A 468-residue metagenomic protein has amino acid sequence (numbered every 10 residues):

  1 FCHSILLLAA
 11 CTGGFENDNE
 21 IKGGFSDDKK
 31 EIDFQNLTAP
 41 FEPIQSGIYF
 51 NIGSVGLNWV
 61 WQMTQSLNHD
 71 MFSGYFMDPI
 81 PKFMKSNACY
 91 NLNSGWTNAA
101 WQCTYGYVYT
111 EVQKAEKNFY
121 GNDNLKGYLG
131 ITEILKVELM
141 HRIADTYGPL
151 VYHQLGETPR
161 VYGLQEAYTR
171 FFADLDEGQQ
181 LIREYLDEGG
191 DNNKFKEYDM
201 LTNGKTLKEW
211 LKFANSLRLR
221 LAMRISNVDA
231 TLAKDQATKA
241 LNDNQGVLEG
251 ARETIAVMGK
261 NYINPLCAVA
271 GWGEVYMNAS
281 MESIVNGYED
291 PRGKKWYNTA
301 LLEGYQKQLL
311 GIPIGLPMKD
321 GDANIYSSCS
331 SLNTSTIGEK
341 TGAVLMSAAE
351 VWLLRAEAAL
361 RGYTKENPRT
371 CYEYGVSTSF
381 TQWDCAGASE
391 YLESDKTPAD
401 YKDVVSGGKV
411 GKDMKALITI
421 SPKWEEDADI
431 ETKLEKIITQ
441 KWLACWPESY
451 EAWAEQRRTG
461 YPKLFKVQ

Functional and structural regions predicted by a protein language model:
F1-A9: Sec-dependent bacterial lipoprotein signal peptides
C11-I21, F76, I80-S86, H141-V151 (+2 more regions): Short, compositionally biased low-complexity segments
C11-Y75, Q468: Membrane-proximal, proline-rich intrinsically disordered regions
G14-E16, N98-A100, Y461-P462: Extracellular glycan-recognition regions
G53-M63, P149-L150, K234, A454: Beta-strand acidic-aromatic groove motif in beta-rich domains, primarily in extracellular
D78-G387, D427-E435, Q440: Structured, solvent-exposed acidic/aromatic patches
F380, D384-Q468: C-terminal functional modules
